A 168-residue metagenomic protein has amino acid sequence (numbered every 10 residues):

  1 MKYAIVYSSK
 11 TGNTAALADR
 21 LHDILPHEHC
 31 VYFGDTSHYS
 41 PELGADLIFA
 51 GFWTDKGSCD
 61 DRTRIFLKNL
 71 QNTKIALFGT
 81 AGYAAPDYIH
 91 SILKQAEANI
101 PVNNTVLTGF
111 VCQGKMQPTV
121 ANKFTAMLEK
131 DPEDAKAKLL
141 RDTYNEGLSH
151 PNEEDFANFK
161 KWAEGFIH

Functional and structural regions predicted by a protein language model:
K2-I24: N-terminal beta1-alpha1 ligand-phosphate binding loop
V6, G34, F78: The conserved SAM/SAH-binding core of class I Rossmann-like methyltransferase domains, concentrating on the hydrophobic
D23-H29, A45-A50, T54-H168: FMN-binding flavodoxin-like domain, especially the glycine-rich phosphate-binding loop
H27-S40: A short, well-structured beta->alpha microelement
